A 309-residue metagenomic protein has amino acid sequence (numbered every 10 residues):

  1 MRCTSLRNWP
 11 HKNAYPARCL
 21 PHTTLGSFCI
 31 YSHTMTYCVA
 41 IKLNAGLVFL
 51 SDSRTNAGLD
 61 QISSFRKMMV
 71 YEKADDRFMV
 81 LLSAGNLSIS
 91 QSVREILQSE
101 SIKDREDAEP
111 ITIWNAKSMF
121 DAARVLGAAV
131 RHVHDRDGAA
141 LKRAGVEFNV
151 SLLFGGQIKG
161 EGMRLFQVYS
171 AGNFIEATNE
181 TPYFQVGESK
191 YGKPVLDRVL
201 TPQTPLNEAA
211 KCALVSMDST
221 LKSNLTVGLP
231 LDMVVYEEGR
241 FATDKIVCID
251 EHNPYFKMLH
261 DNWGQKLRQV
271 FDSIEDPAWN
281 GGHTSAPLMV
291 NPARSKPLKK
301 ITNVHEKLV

Functional and structural regions predicted by a protein language model:
T4, K12-A14, T23: Short hydrophobic alpha-helical segments enriched in small aliphatic residues
H33-A139, V186-D197, T201-T204, M258-V309: Conserved short S/T/G-enriched processing/targeting/catalytic segments and their helical context
T36-K42, L47-F49, V150-Q157, R164 (+1 more regions): Short beta-strand scaffold segments in enzyme catalytic cores
M69-L87, N207-D232: A structural-propensity feature for long, helix-poor, extended segments
D137-G145, L206-A210, S219-D232, F271-G282: Flexible, glycine/charged-enriched surface loops at secondary-structure junctions
M163-T201, N207, C212-V215: Conserved mixed alpha/beta catalytic, RNA-binding, or beta-rich assembly cores of soluble enzyme, regulatory
